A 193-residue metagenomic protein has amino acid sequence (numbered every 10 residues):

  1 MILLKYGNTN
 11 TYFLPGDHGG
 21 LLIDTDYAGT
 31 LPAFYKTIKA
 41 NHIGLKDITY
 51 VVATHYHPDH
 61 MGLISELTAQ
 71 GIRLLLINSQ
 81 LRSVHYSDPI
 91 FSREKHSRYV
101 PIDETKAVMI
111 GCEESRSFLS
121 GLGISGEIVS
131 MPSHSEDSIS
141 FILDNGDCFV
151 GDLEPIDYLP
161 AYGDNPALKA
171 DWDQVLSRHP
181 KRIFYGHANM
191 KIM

Functional and structural regions predicted by a protein language model:
M1-N41, S140-L153: Conserved beta-strand hairpin/beta-sheet module of binuclear metal-dependent hydrolase folds, prominently
T9, G29, P58-D59, R82 (+1 more regions): Short alpha-helical
G16, Y86-P89, Y162: Short aromatic-enriched loop/helix-cap "lid" or pocket-rim segments at secondary-structure transitions that line
L21-I23, V52, L74, D147-F149 (+1 more regions): Residue-level marker for buried hydrophobic side chains located in beta-strands that build the well-ordered beta-sheet
L21-V51, K95-K106: Pre-active-site segment of Zn-dependent metallo-hydrolases
A28-G29, S125-M193: Metallo-beta-lactamase
L31-I77, R182: Active-site metal-binding motif and surrounding structural segment of the metallo-beta-lactamase
Q80-V129, A170-P180: Metallo-beta-lactamase
